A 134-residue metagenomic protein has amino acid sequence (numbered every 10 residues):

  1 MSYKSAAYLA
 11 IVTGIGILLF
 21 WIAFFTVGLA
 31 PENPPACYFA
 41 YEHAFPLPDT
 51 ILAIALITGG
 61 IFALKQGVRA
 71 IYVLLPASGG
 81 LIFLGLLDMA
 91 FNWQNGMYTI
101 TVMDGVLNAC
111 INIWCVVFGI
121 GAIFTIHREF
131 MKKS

Functional and structural regions predicted by a protein language model:
M1-S134: Topology signature of small-to-medium multi-pass alpha-helical membrane proteins
